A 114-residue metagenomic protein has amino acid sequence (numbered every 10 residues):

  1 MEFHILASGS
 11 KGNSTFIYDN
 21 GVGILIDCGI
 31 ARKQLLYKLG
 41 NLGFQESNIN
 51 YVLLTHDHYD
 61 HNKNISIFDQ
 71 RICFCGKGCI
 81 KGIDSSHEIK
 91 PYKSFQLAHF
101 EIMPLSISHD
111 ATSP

Functional and structural regions predicted by a protein language model:
M1-G40, P114: Conserved beta-strand hairpin/beta-sheet module of binuclear metal-dependent hydrolase folds, prominently
E2-I5, G29-A31, N50-L54, P104-I107: Short, flexible loop segments at the rims of nucleotide/cofactor-binding pockets, characterized by
K11, D57-N62, I80-G82, D110-T112: Active-site environment of divalent metal-dependent phosphoester hydrolases
I17, D27, H56, I102 (+1 more regions): Divalent metal-coordination and catalytic microenvironments
K33-G78: Active-site metal-binding motif and surrounding structural segment of the metallo-beta-lactamase
I65-F68, I80-S86, Q96-L97: Short loop/helix-cap segments at secondary-structure boundaries that form the rim of catalytic
H87-P91: Short acidic-hydrophobic, aromatic-tinged amphipathic segments that line or gate anion-handling sites
S94-P114: Catalytic core of the metallo-beta-lactamase
